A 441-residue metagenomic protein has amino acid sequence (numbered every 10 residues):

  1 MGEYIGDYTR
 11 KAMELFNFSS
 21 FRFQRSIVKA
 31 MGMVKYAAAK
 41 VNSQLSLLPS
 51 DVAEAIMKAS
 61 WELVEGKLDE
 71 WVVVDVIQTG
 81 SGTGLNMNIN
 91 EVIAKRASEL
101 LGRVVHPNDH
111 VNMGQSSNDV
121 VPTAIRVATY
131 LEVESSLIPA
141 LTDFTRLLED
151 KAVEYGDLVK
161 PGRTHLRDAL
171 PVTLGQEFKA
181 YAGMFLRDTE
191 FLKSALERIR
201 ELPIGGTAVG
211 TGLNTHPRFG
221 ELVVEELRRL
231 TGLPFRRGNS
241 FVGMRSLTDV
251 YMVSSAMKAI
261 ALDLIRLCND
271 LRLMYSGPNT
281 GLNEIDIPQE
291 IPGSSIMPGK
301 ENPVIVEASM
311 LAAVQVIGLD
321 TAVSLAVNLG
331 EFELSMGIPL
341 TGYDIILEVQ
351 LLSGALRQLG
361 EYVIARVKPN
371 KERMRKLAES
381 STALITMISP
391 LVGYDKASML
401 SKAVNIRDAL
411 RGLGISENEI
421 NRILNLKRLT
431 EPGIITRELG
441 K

Functional and structural regions predicted by a protein language model:
M1-K441: Conserved, well-structured ligand/cofactor-binding cores
